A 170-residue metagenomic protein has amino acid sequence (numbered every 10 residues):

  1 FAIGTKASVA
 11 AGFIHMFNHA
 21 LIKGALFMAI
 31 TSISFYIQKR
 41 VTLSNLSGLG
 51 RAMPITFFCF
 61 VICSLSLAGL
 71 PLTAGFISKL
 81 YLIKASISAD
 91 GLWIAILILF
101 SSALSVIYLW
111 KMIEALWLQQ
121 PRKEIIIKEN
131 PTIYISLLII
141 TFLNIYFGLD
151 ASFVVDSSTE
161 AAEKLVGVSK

Functional and structural regions predicted by a protein language model:
F1-R122: Functional transmembrane alpha-helices
Y36-K39, R51-T56, L109-K170: Cytoplasmic/organellar membrane-interface segments at the starts of transmembrane helices in multi-pass inner-membrane
